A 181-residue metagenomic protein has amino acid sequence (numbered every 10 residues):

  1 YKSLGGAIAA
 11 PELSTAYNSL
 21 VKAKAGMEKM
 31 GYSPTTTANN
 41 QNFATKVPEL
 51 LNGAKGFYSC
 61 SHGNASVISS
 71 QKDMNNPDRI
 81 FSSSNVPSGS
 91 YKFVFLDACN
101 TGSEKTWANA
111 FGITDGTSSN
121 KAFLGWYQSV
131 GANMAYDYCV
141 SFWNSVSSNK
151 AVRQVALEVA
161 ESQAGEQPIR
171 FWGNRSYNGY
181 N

Functional and structural regions predicted by a protein language model:
Y1-I68, D73, L96: A domain-level signal for caspase-like cysteine endopeptidase catalytic cores and their zymogen-processing architecture
P11-S19, N42, E49, V86 (+3 more regions): Extracytoplasmic/periplasmic, Sec-exported soluble proteins
N40-Q41, G53, A65, M74-R79 (+4 more regions): Short linear motifs in intrinsically disordered/low-complexity regions
A44-T45, N75-N85, S103-G112: Alpha-helical scaffolding within the catalytic cores of extracellular/periplasmic polymer-degrading hydrolases
L50-N52, V86-G89, D115-S118: Extracellular/periplasmic catalytic domains that process cell-envelope and extracellular macromolecules
G63-F93: A short, glycine/acidic-enriched catalytic loop
F93, D97-N181: Active-site-proximal C-terminal subdomain of hydrolase catalytic domains
